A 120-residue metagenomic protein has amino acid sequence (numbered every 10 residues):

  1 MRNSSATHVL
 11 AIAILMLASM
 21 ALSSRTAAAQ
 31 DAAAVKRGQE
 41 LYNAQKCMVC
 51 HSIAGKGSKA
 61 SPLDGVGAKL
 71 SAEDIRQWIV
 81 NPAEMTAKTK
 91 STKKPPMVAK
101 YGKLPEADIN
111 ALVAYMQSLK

Functional and structural regions predicted by a protein language model:
M1-I14, A18-M20: Bacterial N-terminal signal peptides that target proteins for export
L22-N43: Electrostatic cytochrome c docking/interface patches
Q30, L119-K120: Short, solvent-exposed mixed-charge patches
A33, R37, S58, L70 (+2 more regions): Extracytoplasmic/secreted proteins, especially bacterial periplasmic and envelope-associated proteins
G38, Q45-I53, I75, L112-M116: The canonical Cys-X-X-Cys-His
C50-K56, A68, V80-N81, Q117: Detector for the c-type heme attachment site
S58-V66, P82-A111, L119: Axial heme c-ligation environment in periplasmic c-type cytochrome domains
